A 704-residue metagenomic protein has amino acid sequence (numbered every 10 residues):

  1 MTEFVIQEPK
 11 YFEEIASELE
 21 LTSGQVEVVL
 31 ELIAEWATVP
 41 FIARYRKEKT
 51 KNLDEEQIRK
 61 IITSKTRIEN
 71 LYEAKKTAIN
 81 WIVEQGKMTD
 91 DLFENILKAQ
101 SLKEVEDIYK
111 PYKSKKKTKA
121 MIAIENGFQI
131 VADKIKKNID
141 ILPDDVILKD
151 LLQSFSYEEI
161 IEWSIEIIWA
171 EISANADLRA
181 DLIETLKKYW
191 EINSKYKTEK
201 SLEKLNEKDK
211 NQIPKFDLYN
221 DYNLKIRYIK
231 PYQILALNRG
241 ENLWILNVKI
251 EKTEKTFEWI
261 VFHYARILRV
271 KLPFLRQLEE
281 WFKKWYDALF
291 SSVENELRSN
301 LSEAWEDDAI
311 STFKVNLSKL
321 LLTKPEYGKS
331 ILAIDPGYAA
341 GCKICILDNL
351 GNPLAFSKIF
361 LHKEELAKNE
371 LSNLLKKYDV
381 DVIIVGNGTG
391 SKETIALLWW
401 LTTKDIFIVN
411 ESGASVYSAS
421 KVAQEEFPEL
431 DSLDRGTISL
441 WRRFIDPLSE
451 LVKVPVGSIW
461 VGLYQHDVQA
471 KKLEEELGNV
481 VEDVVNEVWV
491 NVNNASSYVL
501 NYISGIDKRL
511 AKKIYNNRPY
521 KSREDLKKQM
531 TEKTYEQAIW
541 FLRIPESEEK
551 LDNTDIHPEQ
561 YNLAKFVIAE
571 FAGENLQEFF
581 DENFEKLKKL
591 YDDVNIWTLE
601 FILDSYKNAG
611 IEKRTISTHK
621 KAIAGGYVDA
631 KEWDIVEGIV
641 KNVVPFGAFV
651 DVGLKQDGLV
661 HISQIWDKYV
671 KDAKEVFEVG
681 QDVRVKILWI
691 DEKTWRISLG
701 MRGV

Functional and structural regions predicted by a protein language model:
P9, E56, A309-L321, Y327-I334 (+1 more regions): Phosphate- and other anionic-substrate recognition elements at nucleic-acid/protein interfaces
E20-L21, K324-P325, P336, E482-K512 (+2 more regions): C-terminal accessory/binding modules appended to enzymatic or scaffolding proteins
T38-V39, T50-F155, E487-G610, R614-S617 (+2 more regions): Accessory alpha-helical DNA-binding modules that contact the DNA backbone or grooves
E56-S330, N349, S372: Extended, highly charged clamp/arch subdomains and adjacent linkers that form or line substrate-binding channels
I147-Q153, Y157, V261-R266, L272-K283 (+3 more regions): Low-complexity, acidic/Ser/Thr- and charged residue-rich accessory regions of DNA metabolism proteins
E184-E191, I334-Y338, G390-K392, V409-V416 (+5 more regions): A glycine-rich phosphate-binding loop feature that marks nucleotide/adenosyl-phosphate handling sites
E296-K314, S458-N491, V594-E632: Long, charged amphipathic helices and adjacent flexible linkers at domain junctions
D446-N516, E524: Charge-patterned, long linear interaction tracts outside catalytic cores
